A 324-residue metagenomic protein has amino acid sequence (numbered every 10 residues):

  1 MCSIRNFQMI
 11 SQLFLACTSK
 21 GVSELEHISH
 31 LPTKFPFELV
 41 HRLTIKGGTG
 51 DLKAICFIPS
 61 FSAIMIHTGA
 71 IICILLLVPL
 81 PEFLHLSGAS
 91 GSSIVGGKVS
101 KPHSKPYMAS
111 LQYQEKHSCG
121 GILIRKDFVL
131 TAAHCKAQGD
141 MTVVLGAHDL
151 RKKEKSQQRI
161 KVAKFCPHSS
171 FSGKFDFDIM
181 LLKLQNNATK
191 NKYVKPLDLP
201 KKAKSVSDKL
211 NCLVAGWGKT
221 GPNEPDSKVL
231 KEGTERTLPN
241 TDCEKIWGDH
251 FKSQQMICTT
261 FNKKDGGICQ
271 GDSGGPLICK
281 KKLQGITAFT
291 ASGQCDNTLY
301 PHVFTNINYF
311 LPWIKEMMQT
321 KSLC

Functional and structural regions predicted by a protein language model:
C2, G21-L25, S29-K34, E38-C56 (+3 more regions): C-terminal helix/juxtamembrane-tail motif
F7, F14, F35-F37, F57 (+1 more regions): Aromatic (phenylalanine/tyrosine) cluster motif
I10-T18, P59, H67-H85: Cleavable N-terminal signal peptides of Sec/SRP-targeted secreted and luminal proteins
I28, M108-Q114, L210-C324: Extracellular trypsin-like serine protease catalytic domains
L80, G91-S93, L111, V129-A132 (+3 more regions): Conserved H-D interstitial segment of serine endopeptidase catalytic domains
K101-D140: Catalytic histidine site
E154, C166-S170, N187-L230: Active-site substrate-binding loop(s) of clan PA
